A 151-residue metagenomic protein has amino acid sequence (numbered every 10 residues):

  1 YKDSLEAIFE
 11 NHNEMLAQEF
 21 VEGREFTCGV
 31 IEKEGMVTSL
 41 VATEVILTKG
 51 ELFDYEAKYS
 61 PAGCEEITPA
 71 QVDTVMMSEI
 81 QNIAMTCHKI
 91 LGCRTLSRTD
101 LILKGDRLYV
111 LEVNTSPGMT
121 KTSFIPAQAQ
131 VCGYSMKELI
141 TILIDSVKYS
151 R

Functional and structural regions predicted by a protein language model:
Y1-N82, L108-Y109: Phosphate-binding site of ATP-dependent enzymes
D73-R151: ATP-dependent carboxylate activation and anion-phosphoryl transfer catalytic cores that bind Mg-ATP to form
